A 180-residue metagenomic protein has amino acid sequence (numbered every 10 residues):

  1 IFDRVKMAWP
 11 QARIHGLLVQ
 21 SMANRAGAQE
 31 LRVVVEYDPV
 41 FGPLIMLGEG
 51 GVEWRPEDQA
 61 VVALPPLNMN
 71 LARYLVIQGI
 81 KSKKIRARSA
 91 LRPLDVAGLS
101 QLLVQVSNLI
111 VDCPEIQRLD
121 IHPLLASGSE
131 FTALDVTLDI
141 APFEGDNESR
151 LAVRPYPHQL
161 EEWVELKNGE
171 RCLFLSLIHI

Functional and structural regions predicted by a protein language model:
I1-L177: ATP-dependent carboxylate/acyl-activation modules
